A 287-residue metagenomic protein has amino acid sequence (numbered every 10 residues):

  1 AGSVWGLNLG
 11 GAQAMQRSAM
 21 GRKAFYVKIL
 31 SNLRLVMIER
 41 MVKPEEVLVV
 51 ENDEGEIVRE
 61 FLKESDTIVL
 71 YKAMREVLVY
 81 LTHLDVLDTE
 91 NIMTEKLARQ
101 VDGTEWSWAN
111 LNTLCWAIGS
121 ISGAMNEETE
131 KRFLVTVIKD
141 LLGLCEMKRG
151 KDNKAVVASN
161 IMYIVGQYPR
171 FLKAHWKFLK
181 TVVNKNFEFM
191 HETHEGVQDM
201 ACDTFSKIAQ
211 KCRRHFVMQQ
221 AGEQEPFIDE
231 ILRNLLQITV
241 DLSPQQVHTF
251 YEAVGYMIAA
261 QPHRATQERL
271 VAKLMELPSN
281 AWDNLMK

Functional and structural regions predicted by a protein language model:
A1-K287: Karyopherin-beta/Importin-beta family HEAT-repeat alpha-solenoid scaffold
